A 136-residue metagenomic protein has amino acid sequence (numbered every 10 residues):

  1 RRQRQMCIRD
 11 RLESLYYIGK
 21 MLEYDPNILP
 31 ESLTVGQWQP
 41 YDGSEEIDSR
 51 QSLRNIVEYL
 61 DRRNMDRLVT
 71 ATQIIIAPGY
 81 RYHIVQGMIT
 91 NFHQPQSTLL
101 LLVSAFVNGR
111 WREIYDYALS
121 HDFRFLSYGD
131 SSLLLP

Functional and structural regions predicted by a protein language model:
R2, R9-P136: Surface-exposed, charge/polar-rich loops and edge strands
